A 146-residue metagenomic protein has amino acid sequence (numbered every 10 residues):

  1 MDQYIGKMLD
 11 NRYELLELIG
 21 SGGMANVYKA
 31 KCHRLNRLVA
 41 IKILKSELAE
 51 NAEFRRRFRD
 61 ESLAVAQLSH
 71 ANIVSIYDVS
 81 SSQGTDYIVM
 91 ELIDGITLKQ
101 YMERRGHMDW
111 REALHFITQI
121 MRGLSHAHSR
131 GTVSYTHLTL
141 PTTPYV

Functional and structural regions predicted by a protein language model:
L16-G22, V27: Protein kinase glycine-rich loop
K31-L38: Conserved N-lobe loop of protein kinases adjacent to the ATP-binding glycine-rich P-loop
K45-Q67: AlphaC helix of the eukaryotic protein kinase fold
V79: Activation-segment/catalytic-loop signature of the eukaryotic protein kinase fold
Q83-T97, Y101: Conserved short submotifs of the Hanks-type protein kinase catalytic core that shape the nucleotide-binding pocket
F116-I117: Activation segment signature within eukaryotic-like protein kinase domains
M121-T132: Protein kinase catalytic-loop region centered on the HRD/HxD motif
T136-T142: Conserved small/polar residues in nucleotide/adenosyl-binding loops
